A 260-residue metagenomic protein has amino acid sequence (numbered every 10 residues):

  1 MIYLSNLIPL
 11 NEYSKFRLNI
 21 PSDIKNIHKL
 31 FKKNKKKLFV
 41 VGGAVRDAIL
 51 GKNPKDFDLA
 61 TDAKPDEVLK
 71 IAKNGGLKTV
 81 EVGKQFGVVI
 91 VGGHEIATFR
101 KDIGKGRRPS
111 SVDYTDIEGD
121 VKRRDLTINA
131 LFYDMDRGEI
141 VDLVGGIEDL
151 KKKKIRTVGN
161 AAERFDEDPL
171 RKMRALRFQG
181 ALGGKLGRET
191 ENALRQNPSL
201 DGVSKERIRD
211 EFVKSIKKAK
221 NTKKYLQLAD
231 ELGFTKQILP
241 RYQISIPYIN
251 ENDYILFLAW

Functional and structural regions predicted by a protein language model:
I2-W260: Catalytic cores of the polymerase beta-like nucleotidyltransferase superfamily and closely associated nucleotide
